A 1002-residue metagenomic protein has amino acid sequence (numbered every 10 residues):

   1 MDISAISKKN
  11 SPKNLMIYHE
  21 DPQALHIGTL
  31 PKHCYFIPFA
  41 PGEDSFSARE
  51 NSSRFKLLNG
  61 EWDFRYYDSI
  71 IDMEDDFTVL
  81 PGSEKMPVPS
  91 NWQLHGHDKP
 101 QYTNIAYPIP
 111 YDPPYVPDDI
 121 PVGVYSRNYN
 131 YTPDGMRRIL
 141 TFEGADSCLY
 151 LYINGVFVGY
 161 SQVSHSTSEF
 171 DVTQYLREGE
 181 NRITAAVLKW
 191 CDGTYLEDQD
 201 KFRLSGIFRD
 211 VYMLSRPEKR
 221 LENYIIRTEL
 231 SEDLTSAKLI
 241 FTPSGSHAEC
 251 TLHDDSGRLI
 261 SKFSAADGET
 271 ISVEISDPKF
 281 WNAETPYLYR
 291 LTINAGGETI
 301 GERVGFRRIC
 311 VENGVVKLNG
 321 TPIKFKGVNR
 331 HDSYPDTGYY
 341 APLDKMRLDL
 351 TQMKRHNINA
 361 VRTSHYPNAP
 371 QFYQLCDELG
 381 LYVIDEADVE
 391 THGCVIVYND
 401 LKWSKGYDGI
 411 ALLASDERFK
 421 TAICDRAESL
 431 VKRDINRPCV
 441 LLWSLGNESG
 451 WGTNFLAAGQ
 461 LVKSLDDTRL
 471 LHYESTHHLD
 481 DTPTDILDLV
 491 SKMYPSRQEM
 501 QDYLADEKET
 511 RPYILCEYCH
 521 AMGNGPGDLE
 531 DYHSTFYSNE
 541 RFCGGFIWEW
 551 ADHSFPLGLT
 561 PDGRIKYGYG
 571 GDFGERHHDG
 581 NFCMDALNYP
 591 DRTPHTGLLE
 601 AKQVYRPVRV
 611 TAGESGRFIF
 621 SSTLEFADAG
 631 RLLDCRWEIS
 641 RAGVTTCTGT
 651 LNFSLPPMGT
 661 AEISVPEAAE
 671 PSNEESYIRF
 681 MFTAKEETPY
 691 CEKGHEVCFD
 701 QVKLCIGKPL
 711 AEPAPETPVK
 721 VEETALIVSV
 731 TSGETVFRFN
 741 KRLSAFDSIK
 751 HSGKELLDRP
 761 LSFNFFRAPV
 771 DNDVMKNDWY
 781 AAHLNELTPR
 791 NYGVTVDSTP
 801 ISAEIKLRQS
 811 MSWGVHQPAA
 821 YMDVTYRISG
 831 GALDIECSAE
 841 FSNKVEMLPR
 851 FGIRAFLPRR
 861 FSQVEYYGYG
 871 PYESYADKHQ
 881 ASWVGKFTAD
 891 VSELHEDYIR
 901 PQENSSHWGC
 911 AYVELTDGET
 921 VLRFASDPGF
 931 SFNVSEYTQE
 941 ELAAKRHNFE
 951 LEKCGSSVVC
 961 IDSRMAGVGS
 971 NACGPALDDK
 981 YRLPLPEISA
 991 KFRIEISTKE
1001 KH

Functional and structural regions predicted by a protein language model:
D2-E50, M86-V88, H95, V156 (+4 more regions): Extended substrate-binding grooves/exosites of carbohydrate-active enzymes
D2-I37, S47-A48, V158-G159, E178 (+5 more regions): Glycine/proline-rich low-complexity spacer/linker segments in large multi-domain proteins
A5-N14, Q23, A48, D63-Y67 (+8 more regions): Accessory beta-strand-rich segments of carbohydrate-active enzymes
L94-G96, T103, K189, N282 (+3 more regions): Beta-strand/loop-rich accessory regions of lumenal/periplasmic or secreted enzymes, predominantly carbohydrate-active
K99, A106-Y115, V172-F241, H247 (+5 more regions): An acidic-aromatic loop/edge-strand motif
L151-I153, T235-F263, F618-L651, E662-S664 (+1 more regions): Beta-strand-rich binding/interaction modules
R177-E180, S246-E312, P671-S672, S676-E716: Extended acidic/polar, glycine-enriched regions that form or flank non-catalytic beta-rich accessory modules
Q199-R220, D562-I619, T623-V644, A668-L710 (+8 more regions): Catalytic cores of secreted or luminal carbohydrate-active enzymes
